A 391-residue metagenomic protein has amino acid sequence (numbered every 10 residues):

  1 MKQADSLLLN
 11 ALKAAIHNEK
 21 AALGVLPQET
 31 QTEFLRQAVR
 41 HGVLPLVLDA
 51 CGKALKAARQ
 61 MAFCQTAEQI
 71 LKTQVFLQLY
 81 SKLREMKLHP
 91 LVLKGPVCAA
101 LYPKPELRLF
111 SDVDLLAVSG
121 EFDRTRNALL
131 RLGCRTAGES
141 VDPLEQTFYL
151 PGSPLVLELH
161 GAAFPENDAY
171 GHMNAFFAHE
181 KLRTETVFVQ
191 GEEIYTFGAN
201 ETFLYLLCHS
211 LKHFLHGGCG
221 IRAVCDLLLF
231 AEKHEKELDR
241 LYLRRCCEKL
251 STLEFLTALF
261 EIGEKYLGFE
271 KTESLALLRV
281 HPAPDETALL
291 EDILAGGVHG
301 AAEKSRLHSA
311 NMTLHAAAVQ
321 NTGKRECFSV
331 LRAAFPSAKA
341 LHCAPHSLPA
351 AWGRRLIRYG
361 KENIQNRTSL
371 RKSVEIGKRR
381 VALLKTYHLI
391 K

Functional and structural regions predicted by a protein language model:
M1-S111, A117-K391: Conserved NTP-donor binding/palm subdomain of two-metal-ion nucleotidyltransferases/polymerases, i.e., the charged
